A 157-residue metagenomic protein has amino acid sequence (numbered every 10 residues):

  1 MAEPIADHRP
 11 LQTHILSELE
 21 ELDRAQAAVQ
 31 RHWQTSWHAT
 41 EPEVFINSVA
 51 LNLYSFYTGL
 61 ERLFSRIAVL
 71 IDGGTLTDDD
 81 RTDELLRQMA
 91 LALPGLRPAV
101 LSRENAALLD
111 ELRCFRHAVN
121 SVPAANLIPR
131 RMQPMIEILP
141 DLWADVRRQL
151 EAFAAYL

Functional and structural regions predicted by a protein language model:
M1-L157: Solvent-exposed interaction patches of small proteins and small membrane subunits
